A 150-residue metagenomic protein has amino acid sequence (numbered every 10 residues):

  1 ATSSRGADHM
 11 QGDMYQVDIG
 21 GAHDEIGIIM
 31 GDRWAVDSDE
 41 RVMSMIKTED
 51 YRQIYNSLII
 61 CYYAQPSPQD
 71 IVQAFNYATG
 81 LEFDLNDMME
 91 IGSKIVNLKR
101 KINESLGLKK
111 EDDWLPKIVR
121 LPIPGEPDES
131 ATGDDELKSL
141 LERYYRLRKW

Functional and structural regions predicted by a protein language model:
A1-W150: Extended C-terminal regions of large enzymes
